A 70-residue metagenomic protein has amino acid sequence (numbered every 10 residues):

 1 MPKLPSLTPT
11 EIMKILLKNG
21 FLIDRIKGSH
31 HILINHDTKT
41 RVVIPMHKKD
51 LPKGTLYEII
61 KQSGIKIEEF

Functional and structural regions predicted by a protein language model:
M1-K27, I32-F70: Basic nucleic-acid-binding interfaces
